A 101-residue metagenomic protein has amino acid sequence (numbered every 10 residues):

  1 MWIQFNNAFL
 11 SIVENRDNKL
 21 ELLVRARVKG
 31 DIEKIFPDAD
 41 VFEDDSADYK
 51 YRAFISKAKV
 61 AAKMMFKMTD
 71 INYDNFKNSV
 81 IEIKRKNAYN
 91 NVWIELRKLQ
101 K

Functional and structural regions predicted by a protein language model:
M1-K101: Structured alpha/beta or helical-core interaction and ligand-binding surfaces enriched in interleaved
